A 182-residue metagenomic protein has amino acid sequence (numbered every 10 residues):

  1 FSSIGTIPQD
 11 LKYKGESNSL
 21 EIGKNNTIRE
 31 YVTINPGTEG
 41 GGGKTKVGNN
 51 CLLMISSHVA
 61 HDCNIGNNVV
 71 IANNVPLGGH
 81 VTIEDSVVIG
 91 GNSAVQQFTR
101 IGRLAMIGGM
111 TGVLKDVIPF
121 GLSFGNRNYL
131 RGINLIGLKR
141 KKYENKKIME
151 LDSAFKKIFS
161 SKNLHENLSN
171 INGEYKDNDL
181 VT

Functional and structural regions predicted by a protein language model:
S2-Y129: Structural signal for interior beta-strand "rungs" in well-ordered beta-sheet cores of soluble enzyme domains
K12, S19, N25, N126-T182: Terminal amphipathic alpha-helical/low-complexity segments used for targeting or macromolecular assembly
